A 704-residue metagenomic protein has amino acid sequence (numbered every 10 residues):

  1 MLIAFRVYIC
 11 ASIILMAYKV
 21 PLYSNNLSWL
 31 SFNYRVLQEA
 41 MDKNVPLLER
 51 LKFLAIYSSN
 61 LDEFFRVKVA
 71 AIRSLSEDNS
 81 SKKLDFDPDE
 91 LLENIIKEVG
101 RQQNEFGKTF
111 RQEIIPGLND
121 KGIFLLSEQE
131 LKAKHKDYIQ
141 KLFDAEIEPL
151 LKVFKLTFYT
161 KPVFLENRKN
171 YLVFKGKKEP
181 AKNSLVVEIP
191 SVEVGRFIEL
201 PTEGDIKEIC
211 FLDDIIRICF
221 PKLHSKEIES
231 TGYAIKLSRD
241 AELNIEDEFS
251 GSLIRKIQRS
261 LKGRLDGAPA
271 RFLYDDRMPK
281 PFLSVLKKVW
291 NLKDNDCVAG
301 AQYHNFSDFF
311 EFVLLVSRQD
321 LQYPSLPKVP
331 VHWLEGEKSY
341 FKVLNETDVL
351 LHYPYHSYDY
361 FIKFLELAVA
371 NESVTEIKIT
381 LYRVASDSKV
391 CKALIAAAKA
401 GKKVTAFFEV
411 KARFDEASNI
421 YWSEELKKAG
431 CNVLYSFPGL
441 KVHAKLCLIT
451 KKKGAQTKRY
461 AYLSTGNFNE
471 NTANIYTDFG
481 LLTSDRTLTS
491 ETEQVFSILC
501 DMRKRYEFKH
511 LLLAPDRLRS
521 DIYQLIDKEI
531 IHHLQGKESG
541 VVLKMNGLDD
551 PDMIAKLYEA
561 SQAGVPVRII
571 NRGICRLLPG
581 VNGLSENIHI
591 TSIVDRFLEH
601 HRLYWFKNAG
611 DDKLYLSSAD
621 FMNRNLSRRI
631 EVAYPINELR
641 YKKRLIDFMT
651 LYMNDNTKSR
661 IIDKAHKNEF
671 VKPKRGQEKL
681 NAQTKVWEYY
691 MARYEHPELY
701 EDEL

Functional and structural regions predicted by a protein language model:
V7-V541, E559-A563, C575-L704: N-terminal localization/anchoring segments of enzymes in phospholipid and broader phosphate metabolism
P281, P551-D552: Short alpha-helical
M553, L557: Polyanion-binding catalytic cores of nucleic-acid enzymes and NTP/SAM-utilizing transferases
P566-I570: Hydrophobic alpha/beta core scaffold segments
